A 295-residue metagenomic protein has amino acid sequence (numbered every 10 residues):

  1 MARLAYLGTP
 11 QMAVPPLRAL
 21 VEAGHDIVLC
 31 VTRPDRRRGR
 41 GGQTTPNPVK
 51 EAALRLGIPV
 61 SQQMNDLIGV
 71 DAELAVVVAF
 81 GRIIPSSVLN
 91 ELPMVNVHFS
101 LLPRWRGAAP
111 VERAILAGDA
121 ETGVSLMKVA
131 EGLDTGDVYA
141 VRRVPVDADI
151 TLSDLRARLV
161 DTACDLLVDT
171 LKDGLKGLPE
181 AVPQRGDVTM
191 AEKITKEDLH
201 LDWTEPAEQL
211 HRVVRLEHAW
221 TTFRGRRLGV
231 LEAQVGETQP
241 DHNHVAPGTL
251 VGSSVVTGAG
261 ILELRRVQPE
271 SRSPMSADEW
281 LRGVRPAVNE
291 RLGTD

Functional and structural regions predicted by a protein language model:
M1-G39: N-terminal Rossmann-like dinucleotide-binding module
M1-R3, E22-G24, R55, I68 (+1 more regions): Short, low-complexity, intrinsically disordered N-terminal peptides in bacterial proteins
L20, E51-G57, V214: A generic structural signal for well-ordered alpha-helical segments
A23, L74-M190: Donor/substrate-binding cores of folate-linked one-carbon enzymes
D35-L54: N-terminal beta-loop-helix "entrance" segment that forms/cooperates in small-molecule cofactor or anionic ligand
P59-Q63: Short acidic-hydrophobic, aromatic-tinged amphipathic segments that line or gate anion-handling sites
M64-E73: Short amphipathic alpha-helix with an adjacent loop that forms part of the alpha/beta core around
R185-D295: Internal anion-binding site segments
